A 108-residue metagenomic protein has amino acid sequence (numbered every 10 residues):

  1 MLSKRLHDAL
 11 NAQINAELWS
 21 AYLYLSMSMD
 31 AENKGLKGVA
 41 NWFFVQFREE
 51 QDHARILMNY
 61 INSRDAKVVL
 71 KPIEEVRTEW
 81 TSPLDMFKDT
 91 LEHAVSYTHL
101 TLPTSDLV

Functional and structural regions predicted by a protein language model:
L2-H7, P72-E92: Acidic/His metal-coordination segments adjacent to aromatic residues that form catalytic metal sites in metalloenzymes
A9-Q13, A21-L25, L100: A structural feature that tracks compact, well-ordered secondary-structure segments with a strong bias toward
N11-L18, F44, R48-R55, E92-V95: Generic structural signal for well-ordered, non-transmembrane alpha-helical segments in soluble/cytosolic regions
S20-M27, L57-Y60: Long, well-ordered alpha-helical segments
S26-M29, E74: Charge-rich amphipathic alpha-helical interaction elements
E32-P72: Conserved alpha-helical segments that form or flank metal/cofactor-binding pockets of metalloenzymes
T98-T104: Conserved small/polar residues in nucleotide/adenosyl-binding loops
D106-V108: Acidic, Ala/Val/Gly-enriched low-complexity intrinsically disordered segments
